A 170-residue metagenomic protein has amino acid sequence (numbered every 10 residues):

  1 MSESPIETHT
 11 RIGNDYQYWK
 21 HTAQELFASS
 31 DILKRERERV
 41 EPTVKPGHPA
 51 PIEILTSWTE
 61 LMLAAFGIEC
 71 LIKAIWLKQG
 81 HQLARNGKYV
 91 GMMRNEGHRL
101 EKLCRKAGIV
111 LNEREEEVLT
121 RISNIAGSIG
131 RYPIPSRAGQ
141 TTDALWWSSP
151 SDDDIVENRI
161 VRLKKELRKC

Functional and structural regions predicted by a protein language model:
M1-F27, D31, G80-C170: Long, charged low-complexity segments
E3-I6, K45-P51: Short, charged/polar, low-complexity loop and linker segments that flank or interrupt alpha-helical bundles
H9-G47, W58, L63-A65, C70-Q79: Short, contiguous, well-structured surface segments enriched in hydrophobic/aromatic residues
H48-T56, N112: Acidic, serine/threonine- and proline-rich low-complexity regulatory regions
